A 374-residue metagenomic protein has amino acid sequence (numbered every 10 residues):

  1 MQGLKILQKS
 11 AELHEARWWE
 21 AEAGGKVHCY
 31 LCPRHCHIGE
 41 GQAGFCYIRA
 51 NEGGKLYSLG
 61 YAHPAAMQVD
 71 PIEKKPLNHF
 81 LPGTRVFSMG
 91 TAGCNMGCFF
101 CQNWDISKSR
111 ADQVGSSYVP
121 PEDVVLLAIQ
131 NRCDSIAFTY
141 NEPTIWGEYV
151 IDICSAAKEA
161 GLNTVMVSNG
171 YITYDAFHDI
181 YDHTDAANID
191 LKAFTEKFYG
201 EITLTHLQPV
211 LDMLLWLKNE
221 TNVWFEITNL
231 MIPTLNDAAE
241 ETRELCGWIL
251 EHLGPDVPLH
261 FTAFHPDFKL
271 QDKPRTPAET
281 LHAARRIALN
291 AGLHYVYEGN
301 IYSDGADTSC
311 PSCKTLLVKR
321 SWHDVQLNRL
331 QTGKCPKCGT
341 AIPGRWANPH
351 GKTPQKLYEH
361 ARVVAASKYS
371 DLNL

Functional and structural regions predicted by a protein language model:
M1-E40, T234-L374: Auxiliary Fe-S-binding modules of radical SAM enzymes
Q2-C29, P33-T91, W104-K108, N131 (+2 more regions): N-terminal [4Fe-4S]-dependent radical SAM core
G25, P82-G83, R132, D182 (+4 more regions): Residue-level preference for short coil/turn positions at secondary-structure junctions
Q42, C94, T195: A generic "binding-loop/recognition-motif" signal
N51-A186, P354-H360: Conserved Radical SAM active-site core
G60-H63, P76-H79, V119-P120, S168-G170 (+6 more regions): Short C-terminal domain-edge/linker segments immediately following a structured domain
A111, F138, V167, P209 (+4 more regions): Residue-level detector of family-conserved "landmark" positions at structurally sensitive sites
Y118-E279, I287: Conserved AdoMet/S-adenosylmethionine-binding subsite of the radical SAM
